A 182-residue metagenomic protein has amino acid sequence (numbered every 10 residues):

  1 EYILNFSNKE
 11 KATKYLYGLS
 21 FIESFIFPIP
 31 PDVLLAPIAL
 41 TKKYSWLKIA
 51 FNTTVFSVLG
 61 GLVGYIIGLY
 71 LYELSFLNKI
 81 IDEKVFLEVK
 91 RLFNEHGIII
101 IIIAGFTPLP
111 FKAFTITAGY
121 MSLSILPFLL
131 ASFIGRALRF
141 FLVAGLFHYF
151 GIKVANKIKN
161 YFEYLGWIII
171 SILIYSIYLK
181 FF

Functional and structural regions predicted by a protein language model:
E1-L4, D82-E83: Alpha-helical multi-pass membrane helix bundles of inner-membrane/thylakoid proteins, especially permease cores
I3-N52, L92-K157: Hydrophobic alpha-helical membrane segments of integral membrane proteins
E23, G60, G64, R139 (+1 more regions): Alpha-helical transmembrane segments of multipass membrane proteins
I49-R91, E95, L146: Membrane helix-loop-helix hairpins that form the core translocation module of multi-pass transporters
G68-Y72, F147, G151, A155 (+1 more regions): Membrane-water interface at transmembrane helix exits
L69-E73, Y120-P127, K180-F182: Helix-coil boundary and interhelical linker segments in multi-pass alpha-helical membrane proteins
E73-I98, K159-F182: Selective transmembrane alpha-helices of multi-pass membrane proteins
